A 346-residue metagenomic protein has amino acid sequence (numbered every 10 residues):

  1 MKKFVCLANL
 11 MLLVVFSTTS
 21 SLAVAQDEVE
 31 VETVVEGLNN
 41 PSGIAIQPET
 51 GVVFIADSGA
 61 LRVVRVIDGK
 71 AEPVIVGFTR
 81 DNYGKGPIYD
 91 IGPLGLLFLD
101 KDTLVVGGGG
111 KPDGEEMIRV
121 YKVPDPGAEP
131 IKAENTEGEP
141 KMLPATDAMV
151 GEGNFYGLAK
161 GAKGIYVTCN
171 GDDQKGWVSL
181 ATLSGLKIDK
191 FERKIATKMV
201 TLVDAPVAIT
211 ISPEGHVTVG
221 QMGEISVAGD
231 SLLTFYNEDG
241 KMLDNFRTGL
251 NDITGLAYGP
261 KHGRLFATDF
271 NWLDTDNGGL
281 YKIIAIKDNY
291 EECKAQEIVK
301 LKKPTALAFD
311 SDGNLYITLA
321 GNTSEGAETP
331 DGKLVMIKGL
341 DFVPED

Functional and structural regions predicted by a protein language model:
V14-V24: C-terminal segment of classical bacterial N-terminal signal peptides
A25-L38: A short helix->beta-strand "capping" segment at the edge of beta-propeller domains
E32-V35, G69-T79, A128-A145, D189-T201 (+3 more regions): Beta-propeller fold detector
E36-T50, R80-G107, P140-Y166, K198-E224 (+4 more regions): Beta-rich, blade/repeat-based domains predominating in secreted/periplasmic proteins but also intracellular
S58-G59, G109-K111, N170-D173, E214 (+4 more regions): Short loop/turn segments immediately following the C-termini of beta-strands
V66-K70, K122-G127, L183-K187, Y236-K241 (+2 more regions): Short loop/turn segments that connect beta-strands within beta-propeller blades
D113-R119, Q174-A181, V227-L233, T275-Y281 (+1 more regions): Structural motif
A306-D346: Blade-level signature of beta-propeller repeat domains, shared across WD40, Kelch, NHL, RCC1 and BNR/Asp-box propellers
